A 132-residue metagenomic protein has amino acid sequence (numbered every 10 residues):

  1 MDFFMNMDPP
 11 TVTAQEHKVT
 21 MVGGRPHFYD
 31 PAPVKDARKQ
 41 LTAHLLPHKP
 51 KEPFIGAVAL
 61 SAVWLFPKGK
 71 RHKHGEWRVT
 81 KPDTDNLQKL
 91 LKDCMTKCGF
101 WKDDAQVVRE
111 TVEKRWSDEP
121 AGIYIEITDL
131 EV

Functional and structural regions predicted by a protein language model:
M1-V132: Acidic, proline/glycine-enriched N-terminal capping motif
